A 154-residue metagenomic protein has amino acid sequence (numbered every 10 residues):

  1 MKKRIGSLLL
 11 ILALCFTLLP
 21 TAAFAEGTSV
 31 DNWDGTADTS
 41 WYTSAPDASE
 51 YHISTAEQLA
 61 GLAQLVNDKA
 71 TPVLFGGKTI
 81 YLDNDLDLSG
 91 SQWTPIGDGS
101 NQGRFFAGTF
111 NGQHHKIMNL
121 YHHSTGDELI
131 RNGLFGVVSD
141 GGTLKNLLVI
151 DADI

Functional and structural regions predicted by a protein language model:
M1-L9: Bacterial N-terminal signal peptides that target proteins for export
S7, A13-L18: Hydrophobic alpha-helical transmembrane signal-anchor segments
F16-S29: Sec-dependent signal peptide cleavage junction
E26-I154: Surface-exposed repetitive/solenoidal architectures
